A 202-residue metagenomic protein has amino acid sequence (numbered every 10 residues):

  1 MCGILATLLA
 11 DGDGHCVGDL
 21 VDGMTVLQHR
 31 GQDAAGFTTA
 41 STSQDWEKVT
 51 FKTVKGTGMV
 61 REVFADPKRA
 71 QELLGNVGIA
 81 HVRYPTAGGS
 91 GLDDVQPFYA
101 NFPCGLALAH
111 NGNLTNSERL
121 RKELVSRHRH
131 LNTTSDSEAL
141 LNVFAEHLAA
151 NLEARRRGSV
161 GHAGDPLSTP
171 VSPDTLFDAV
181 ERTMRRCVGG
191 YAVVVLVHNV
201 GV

Functional and structural regions predicted by a protein language model:
M1-V202: Conserved short alpha-helical segments that host acidic/polar catalytic motifs at enzyme active sites
